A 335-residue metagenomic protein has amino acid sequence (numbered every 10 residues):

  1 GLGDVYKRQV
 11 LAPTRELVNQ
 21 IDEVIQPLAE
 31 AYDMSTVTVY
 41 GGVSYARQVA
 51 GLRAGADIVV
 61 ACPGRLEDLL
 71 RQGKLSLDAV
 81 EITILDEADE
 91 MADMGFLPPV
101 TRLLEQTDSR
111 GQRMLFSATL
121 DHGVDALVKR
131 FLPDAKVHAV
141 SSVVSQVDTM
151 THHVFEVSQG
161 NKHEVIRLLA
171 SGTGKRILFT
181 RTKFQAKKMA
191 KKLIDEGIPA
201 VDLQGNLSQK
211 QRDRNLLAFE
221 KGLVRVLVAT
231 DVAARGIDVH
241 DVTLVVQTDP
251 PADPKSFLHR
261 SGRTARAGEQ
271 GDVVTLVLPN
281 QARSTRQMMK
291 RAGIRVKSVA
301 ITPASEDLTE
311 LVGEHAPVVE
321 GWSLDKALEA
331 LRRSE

Functional and structural regions predicted by a protein language model:
G1-Y6: Short, small-residue-biased leader/transition segments that mark boundaries at the very start of proteins
K7-R71, A79-I82, P199-L203: Conserved nucleic-acid-binding Ia/Ib motif block in the N-terminal RecA-like helicase ATPase lobe
R8-Q9, L28, V37-V39, Q48 (+2 more regions): Interdomain coupling/hinge region of P-loop NTPase helicase/AAA+ cores
R47-D57, D213-V224: Conserved motor-coupling elements within RecA-like helicase/translocase cores
I58, I82, I177, R225-V226 (+1 more regions): Short, Asp-centered acidic motifs that coordinate Mg2+ and/or phosphate in catalytic or ligand-binding sites
P63, E87, T248: Walker B catalytic acidic pair
K191, D195, K221, V239 (+2 more regions): Arginine-glycine-biased low-complexity disordered regions
A229-V245, R263-G268: SF2 helicase motor core recognition
